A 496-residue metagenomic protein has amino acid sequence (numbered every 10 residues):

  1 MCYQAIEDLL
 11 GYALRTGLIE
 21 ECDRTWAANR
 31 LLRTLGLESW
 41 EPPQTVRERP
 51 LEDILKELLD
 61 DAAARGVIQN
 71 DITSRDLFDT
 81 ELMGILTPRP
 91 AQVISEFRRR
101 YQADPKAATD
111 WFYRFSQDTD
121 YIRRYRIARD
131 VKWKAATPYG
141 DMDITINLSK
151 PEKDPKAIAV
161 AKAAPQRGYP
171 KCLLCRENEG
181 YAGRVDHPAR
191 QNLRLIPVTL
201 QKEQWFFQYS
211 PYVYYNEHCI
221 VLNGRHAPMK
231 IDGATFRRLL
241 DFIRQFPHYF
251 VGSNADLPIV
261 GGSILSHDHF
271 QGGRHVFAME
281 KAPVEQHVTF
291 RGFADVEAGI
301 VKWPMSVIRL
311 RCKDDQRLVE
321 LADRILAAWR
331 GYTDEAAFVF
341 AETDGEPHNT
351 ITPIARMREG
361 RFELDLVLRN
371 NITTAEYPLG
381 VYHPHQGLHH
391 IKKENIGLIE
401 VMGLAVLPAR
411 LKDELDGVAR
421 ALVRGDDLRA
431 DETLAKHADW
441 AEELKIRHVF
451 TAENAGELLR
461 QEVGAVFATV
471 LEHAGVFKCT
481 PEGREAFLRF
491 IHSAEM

Functional and structural regions predicted by a protein language model:
M1-V221, R225-P228, P304, L318-A322 (+2 more regions): Active-site microenvironments that recognize anionic phosphate/pyrophosphate groups
N192-L195, G224-V251: Helical scaffold of the NTase/Pol beta-like nucleotidyltransferase catalytic core
A234, I243-S266, G272-L326, R330-T333: Catalytic or ion-translocation cores adjacent to nucleophile or general acid/base/metal-coordination motifs in diverse
